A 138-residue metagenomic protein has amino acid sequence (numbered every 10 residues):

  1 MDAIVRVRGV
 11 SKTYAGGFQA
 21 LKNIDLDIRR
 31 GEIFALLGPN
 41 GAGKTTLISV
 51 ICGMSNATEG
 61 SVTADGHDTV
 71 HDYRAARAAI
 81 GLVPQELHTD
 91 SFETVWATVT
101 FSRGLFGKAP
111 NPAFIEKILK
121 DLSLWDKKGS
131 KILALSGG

Functional and structural regions predicted by a protein language model:
R6, T100, G104-K127: Conserved ABC ATPase "signature" region
G17-Q19, R74: Short coil-to-beta microelement around the adenine-binding A-loop and adjacent beta1/P-loop entry of ABC ATPase
P39-G43: Walker A (P-loop) phosphate-binding loop of ABC-type ATPase nucleotide-binding domains
C52: Helix-to-loop junction immediately C-terminal to a conserved catalytic motif
G60-H71, A75-A76: Conserved ABC transporter NBD signature motif
E86, S91-L105: Q-loop/switch helix immediately C-terminal to the Walker
K131-G138: Conserved ABC ATPase signature
